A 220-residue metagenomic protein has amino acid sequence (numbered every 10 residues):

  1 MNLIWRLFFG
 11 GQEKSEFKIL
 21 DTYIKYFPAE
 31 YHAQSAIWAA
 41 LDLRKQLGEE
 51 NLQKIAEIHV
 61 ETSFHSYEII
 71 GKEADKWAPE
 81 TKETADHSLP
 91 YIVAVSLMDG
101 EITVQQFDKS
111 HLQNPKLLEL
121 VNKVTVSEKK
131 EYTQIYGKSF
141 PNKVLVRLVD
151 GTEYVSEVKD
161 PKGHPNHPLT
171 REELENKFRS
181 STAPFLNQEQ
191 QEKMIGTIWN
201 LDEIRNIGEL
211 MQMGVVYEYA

Functional and structural regions predicted by a protein language model:
M1-A220: Terminal-appendage/accessory-domain detector
